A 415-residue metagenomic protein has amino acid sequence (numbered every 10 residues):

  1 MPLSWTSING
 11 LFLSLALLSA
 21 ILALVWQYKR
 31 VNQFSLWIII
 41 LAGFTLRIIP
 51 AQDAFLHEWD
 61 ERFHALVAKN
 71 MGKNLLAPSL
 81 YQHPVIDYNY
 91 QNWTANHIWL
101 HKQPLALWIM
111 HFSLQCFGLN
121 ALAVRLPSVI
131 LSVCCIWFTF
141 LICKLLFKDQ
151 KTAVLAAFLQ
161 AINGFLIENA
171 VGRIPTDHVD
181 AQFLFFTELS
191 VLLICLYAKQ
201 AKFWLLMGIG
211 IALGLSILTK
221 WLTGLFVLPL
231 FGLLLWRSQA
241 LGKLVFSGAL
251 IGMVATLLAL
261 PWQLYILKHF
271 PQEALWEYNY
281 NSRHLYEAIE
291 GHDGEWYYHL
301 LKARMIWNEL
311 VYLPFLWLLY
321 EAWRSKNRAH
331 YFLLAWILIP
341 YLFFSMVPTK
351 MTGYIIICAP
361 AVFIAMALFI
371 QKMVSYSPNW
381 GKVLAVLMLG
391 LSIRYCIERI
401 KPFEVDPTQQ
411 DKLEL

Functional and structural regions predicted by a protein language model:
S19-W26, L126-F147, L189-L193: Transmembrane-helix motifs of polytopic, lipid-linked glycan transferases
I21-E61, K69, K73-L76, F158-E168 (+2 more regions): Transmembrane signal-anchor helices characteristic of membrane glycosylation enzymes that use polyprenol
R30, T187-L206, S216, E321-N327 (+1 more regions): Membrane-interface transmembrane helices that cradle and orient dolichyl/undecaprenyl
G43, A156-F165, L192, L213 (+2 more regions): Short helix- or helix-capping micro-motifs that position conserved polar/aromatic residues at function-defining sites
F55, G381-L415: Membrane-proximal, lumen/periplasm-facing interface regions of secretory-pathway glyco- and lipid-modifying enzymes
H64-A77, L215, G224-A329, L338-Y341 (+3 more regions): Transmembrane-lumen/periplasm boundary regions of multi-pass, lipid-linked membrane glycan transferases
G72, F138, A181-K199, G208-A212 (+1 more regions): Specific aromatic-rich, kink-prone transmembrane helix
V129, D180, L225, E309 (+3 more regions): Hydrophobic/aromatic-rich transmembrane helices and adjacent perimembrane loops
